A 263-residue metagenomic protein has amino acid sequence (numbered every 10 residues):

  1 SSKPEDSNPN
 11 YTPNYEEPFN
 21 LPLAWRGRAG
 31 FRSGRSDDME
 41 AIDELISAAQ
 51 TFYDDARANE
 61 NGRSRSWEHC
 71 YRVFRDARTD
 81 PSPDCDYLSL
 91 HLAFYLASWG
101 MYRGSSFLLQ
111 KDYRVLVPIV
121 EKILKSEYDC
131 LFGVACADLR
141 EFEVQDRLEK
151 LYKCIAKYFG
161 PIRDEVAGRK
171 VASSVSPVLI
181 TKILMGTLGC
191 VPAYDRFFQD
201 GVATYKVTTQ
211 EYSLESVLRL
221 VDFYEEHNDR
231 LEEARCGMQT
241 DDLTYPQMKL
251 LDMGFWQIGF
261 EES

Functional and structural regions predicted by a protein language model:
S2-N10: Extreme N-terminal basic, low-complexity initiation segments that serve as generic localization/processing leaders
D6-S7, A29, L184: Intrinsically disordered, low-complexity Ser/Thr/Pro-rich tracts
N14-V171, G189-S263: An N-terminal alpha-helical hairpin/helix-loop-helix interaction module that forms a charged, gly/pro-flexible surface
V166-M185: Helix-hairpin-helix
